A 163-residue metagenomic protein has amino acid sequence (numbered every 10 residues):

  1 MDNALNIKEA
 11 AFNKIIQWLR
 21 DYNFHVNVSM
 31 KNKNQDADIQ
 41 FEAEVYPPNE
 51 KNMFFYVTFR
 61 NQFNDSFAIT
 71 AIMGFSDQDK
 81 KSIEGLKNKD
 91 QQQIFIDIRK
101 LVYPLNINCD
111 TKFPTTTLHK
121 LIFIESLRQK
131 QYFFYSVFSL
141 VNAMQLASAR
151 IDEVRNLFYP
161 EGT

Functional and structural regions predicted by a protein language model:
M1-N64: Charge-rich, low-complexity N-terminal segments
N3-N6, A10, K89, Y135 (+1 more regions): Alpha-helix boundary/N-cap detector
Y46, G74, L121-E125: Solvent-exposed residues in well-ordered beta-strands and their adjoining turns, especially edge/terminal strands
A68-H119: Short, internal acidic amphipathic alpha-helical interface segments that mediate docking to partner proteins
P104, R150-E153: Amphipathic alpha-helical interaction surfaces
I124-S139: A short acidic/glycine-rich loop-to-helix N-cap element
L140-I151: Amphipathic, Lys/Arg-enriched alpha-helical patches that create a basic surface for binding polyanionic ligands
D152-T163: Short, highly charged C-terminal tails/helix-capping segments
